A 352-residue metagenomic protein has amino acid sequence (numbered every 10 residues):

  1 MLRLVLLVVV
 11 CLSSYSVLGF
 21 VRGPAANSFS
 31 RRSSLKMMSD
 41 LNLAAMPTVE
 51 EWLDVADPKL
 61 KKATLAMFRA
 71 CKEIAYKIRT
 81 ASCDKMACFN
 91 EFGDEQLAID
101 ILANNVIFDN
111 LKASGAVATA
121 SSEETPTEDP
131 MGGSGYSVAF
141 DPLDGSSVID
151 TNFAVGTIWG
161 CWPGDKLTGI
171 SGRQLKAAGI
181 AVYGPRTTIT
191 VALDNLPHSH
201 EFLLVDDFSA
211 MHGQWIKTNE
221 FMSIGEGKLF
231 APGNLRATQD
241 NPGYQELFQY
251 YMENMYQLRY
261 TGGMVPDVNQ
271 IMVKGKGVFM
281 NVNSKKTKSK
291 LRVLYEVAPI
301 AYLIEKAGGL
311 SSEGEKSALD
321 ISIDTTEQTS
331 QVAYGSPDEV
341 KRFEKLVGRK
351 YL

Functional and structural regions predicted by a protein language model:
M1-S28: N-terminal chloroplast transit peptides
G19, R31-M38, L43: Proteolytic processing junctions in secreted/extracellular precursors, especially proprotein convertase/trypsin-like
G23-N27, K36, E313: Intrinsically disordered, low-complexity, compositionally biased regions/tails
M38-N90, E95, I101-L352: IMPase-like, lithium-sensitive Mg2+-dependent phosphomonoesterase catalytic core
